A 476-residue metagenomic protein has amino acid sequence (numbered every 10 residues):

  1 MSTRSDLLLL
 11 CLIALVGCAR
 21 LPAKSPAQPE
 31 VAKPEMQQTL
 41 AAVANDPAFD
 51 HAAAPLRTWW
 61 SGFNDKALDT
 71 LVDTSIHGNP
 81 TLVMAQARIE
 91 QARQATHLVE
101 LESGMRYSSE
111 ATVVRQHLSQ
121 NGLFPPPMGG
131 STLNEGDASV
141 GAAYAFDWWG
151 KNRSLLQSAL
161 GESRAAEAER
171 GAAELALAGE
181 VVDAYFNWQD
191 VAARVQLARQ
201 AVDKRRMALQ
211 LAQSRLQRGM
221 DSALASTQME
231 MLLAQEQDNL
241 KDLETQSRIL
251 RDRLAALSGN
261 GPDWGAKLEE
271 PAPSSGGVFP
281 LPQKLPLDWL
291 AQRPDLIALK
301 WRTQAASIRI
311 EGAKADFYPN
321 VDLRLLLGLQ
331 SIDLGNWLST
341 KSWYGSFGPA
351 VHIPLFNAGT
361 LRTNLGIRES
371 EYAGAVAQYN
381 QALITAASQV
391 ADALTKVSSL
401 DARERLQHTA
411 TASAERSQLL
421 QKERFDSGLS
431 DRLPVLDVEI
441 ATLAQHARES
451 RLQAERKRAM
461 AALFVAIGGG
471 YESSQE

Functional and structural regions predicted by a protein language model:
S2-H77, L160, E244-A291, D333 (+2 more regions): Terminal intrinsically disordered/low-complexity segments used for targeting and assembly
A54-F63, E110-G141, W264-P282, D288 (+3 more regions): Small/polar, glycine/serine/threonine/aspartate-rich low-complexity segments that form flexible
L68-T70, E135-D137, D183, Q228 (+2 more regions): Transmembrane beta-barrel architecture of outer-membrane proteins
V83-M84, E100-L101, F146-E174, L224 (+6 more regions): Sec/SRP-type N-terminal targeting helices
N152, G161, A168-L285, K396 (+5 more regions): Periplasmic alpha-helical coiled-coil/stalk elements that build and connect Gram-negative outer-membrane
L216-M220, F425-L429, A466-G470: A short glycine-centered flexible hinge/capping loop motif at secondary-structure junctions
G219-S222, A386, A393, G428-R432: Alpha-helical heptad-repeat coiled-coil segments that mediate oligomerization/polymerization in large
